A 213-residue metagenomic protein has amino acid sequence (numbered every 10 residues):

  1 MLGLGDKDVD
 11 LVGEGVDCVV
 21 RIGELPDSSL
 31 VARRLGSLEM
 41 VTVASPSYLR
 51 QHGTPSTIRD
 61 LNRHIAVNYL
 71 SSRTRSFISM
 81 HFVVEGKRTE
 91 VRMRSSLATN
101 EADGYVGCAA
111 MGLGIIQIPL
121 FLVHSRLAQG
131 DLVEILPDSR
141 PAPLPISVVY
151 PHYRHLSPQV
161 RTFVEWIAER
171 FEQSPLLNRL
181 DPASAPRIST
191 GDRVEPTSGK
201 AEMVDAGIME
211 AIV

Functional and structural regions predicted by a protein language model:
M1-V31, L180-D192, P196-G199, M203-V204 (+1 more regions): Central regulatory/effector-binding core of bacterial HTH transcription factors
E14-R21, M40, A110-I115: Alpha-to-beta junction loops
G23, P46, L120-F121, S139: Short secondary-structure boundary segments
S29-M40, A44-V67, E85: Flexible hinge/capping segments at coil-to-helix
R33, R59, V106-G107, R161: Alpha-helical segments flanking ligand/cofactor-binding loops in enzyme cores
I65-E85: Secondary-structure junction motif
T89-E134, P141, V164, I208-I212: Hydrophobic hinge/microswitch elements
L136-S184: A late-sequence structural motif
